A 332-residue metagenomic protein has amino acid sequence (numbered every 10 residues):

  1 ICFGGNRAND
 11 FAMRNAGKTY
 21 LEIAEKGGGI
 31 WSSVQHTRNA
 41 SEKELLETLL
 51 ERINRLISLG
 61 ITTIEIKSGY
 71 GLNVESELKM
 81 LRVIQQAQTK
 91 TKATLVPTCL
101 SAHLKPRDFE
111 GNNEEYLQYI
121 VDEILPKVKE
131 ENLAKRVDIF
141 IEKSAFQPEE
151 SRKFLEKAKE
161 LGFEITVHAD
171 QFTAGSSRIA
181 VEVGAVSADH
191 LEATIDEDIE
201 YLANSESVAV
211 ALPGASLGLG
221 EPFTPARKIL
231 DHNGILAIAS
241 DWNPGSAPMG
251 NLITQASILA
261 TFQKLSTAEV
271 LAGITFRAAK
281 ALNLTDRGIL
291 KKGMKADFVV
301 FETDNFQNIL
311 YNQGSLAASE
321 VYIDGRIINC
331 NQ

Functional and structural regions predicted by a protein language model:
I1-C2, G69, D170, N243: Catalytic metal-binding/acid-base residues of hydrolase active sites
I1-G4, F140, H168, H190: Histidine-centered divalent metal-coordination motifs
I1-T48: Metal-associated gating/positioning segment near the N- to mid-region
F11, G60, K67, V137 (+9 more regions): Divalent metal-coordination and catalytic microenvironments
G28-L50, N54-R55, T62-R178: Metal-coordinating catalytic core of metallo-dependent amide/deamination hydrolases
E164-I165, A174-I289, F301-T303, Q307 (+2 more regions): Active-site-adjacent C-terminal substructures of enzyme catalytic domains
V321: Short aromatic-centered micro-motifs
